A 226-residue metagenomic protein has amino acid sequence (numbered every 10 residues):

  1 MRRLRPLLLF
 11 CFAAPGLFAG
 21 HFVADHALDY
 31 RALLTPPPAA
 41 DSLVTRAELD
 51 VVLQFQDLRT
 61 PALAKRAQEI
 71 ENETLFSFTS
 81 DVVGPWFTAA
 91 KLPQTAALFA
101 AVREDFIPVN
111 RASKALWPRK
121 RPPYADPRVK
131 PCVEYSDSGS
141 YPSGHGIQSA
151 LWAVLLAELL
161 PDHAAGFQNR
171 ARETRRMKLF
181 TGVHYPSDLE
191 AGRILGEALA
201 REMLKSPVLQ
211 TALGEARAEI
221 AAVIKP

Functional and structural regions predicted by a protein language model:
M1-L8: Bacterial N-terminal signal peptides that target proteins for export
G20-T181, E202, V208, A212: Hydrophobic alpha-helical bundle signature of multipass membrane enzymes
H145, H184, G192: Histidine-centered divalent metal-coordination motifs
A200-P226: C-terminal membrane module of polytopic membrane proteins
